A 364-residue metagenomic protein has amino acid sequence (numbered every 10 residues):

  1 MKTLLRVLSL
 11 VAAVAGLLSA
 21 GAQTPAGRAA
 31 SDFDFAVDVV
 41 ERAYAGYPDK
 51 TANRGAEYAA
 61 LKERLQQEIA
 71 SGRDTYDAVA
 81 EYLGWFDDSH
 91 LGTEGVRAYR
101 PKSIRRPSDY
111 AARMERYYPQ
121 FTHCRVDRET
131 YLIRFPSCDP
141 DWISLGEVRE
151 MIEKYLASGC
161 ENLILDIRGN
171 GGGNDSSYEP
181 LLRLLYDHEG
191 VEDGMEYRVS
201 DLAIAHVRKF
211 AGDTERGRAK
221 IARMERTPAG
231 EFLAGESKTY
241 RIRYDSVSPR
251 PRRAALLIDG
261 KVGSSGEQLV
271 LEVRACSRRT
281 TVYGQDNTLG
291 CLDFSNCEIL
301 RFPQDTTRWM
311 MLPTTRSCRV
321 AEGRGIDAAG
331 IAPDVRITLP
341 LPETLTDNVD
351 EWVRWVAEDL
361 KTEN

Functional and structural regions predicted by a protein language model:
K2-L10: Sec-dependent signal peptide recognition, specifically the positively charged N-region followed immediately by
S9-G21: Hydrophobic h-region of N-terminal signal peptides that target proteins for export in Gram-negative bacteria
A22-R223, K238-T239, R250-A255, C276-T280 (+5 more regions): Flexible, low-complexity junctional segments that flank or bridge functional domains
R226-I242, P251, V262, D286-N287: Mature hydrolase/peptidase catalytic cores and their serpin-fold inhibitory cores, especially in secreted
R243-P249, E272: Short, conserved, surface-exposed binding loops centered on an aromatic residue
A255-G266, Y283, C291: Active-site neighborhood of thiol-dependent amide/isopeptide-bond enzymes
G266-R279: Non-catalytic, well-ordered alpha-helical segments in soluble enzyme domains
C318-T338: A recognition module on extended beta-rich or small alphabeta surfaces enriched in W/G with H and D/E
